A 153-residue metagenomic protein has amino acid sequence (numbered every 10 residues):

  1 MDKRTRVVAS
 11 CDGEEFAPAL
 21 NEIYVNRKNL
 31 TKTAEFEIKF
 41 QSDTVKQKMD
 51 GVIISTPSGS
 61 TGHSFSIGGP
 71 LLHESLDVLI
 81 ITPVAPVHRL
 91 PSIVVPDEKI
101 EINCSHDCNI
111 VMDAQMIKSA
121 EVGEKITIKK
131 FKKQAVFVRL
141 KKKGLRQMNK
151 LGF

Functional and structural regions predicted by a protein language model:
M1-D2, L71, S92-P96: Short, surface-exposed loop and linker segments with low hydrophobicity and enrichment for Pro/Ser/Thr
M1-G51: Catalytic core of DAGKc-family lipid kinases
D2-V8, P18-N21, T61-S64, P83-A85 (+2 more regions): Short amphipathic alpha-helical surface micro-motifs
A17, V25, L30, Q41-T44 (+1 more regions): ATP/nucleoside-binding phosphotransfer catalytic cores, i.e., glycine-rich phosphate-binding loops
N21, A34-F36, D50, D77-L79 (+3 more regions): Structural beta-strand/beta-sheet cores of well-ordered domains, especially the beta-sheet scaffolds that support
E35, S64-S66, V138: Short glycine-/acidic-enriched loop or helix-start segments at secondary-structure transitions that form or flank
K46-R89: Gly/Ser/Thr-rich active-site loops/lids in small-molecule metabolic enzymes that frequently grip phosphoryl groups
